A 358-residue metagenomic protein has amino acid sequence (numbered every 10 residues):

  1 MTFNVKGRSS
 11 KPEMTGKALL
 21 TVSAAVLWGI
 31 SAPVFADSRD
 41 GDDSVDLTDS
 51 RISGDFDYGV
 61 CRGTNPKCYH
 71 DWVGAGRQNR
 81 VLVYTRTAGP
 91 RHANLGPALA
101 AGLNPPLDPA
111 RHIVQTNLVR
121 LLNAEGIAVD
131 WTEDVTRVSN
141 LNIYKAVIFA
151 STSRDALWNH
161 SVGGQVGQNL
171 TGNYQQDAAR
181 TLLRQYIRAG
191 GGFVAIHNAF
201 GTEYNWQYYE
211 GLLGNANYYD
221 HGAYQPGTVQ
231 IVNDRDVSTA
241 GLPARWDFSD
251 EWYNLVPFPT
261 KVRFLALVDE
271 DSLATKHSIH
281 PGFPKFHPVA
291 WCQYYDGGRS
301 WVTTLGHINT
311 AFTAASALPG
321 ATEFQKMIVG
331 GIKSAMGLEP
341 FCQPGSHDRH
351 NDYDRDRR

Functional and structural regions predicted by a protein language model:
M1-G16: N-terminal secretory signal peptides that target proteins for export/translocation
D37-Y144, I332, P340, S346: Aromatic-Pro/Gly-enriched surface loop or interdomain linker that acts as a lid/target-recognition segment
F56-N65, Q207, N215-V302: Catalytic beta-strand/loop cores that center a nucleophilic Ser/Cys/Thr and support acyl-enzyme chemistry
R80-T85, V129-W131, K145-S151, I187 (+3 more regions): Structural recognition of the beta-strand scaffold that forms the well-ordered cores of secreted hydrolase catalytic
T87-R91, V135-V138, T152-A156, F193 (+3 more regions): Solvent-exposed loop/turn segments at secondary-structure junctions within structured extracellular/periplasmic domains
R154-A244: A glycine-rich, often tryptophan-bearing local segment used as a flexible ligand/cofactor-contacting loop or short
N309-F324: A short acidic/glycine-rich loop-to-helix N-cap element
